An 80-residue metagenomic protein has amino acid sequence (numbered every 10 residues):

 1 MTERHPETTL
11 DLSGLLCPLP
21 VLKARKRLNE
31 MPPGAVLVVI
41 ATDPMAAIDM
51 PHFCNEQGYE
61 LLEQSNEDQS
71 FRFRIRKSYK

Functional and structural regions predicted by a protein language model:
M1-T2, L61: Intrinsically disordered, low-complexity boundary segments flanking structured domains
T2-D11: Right-handed parallel beta-helix/beta-solenoid
L12-Q64: Amphipathic, hydrophobic secondary-structure cores in small proteins
D68-F71: Short acidic/glycine-enriched loop/turn segments that link adjacent beta-strands
F73-K80: Core SAM-dependent methyltransferase catalytic element
